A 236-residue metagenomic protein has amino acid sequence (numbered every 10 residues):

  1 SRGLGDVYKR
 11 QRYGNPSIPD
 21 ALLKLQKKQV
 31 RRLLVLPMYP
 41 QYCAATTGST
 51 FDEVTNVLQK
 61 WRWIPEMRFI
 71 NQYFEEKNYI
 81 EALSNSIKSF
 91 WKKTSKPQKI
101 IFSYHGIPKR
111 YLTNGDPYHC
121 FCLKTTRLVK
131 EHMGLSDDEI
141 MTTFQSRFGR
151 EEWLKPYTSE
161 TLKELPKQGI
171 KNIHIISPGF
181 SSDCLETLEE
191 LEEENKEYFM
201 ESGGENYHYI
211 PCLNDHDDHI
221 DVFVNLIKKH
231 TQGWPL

Functional and structural regions predicted by a protein language model:
S1-Y8: Short, small-residue-biased leader/transition segments that mark boundaries at the very start of proteins
K9-A82: Long, hydrophobic, well-ordered secondary-structure blocks that form the structural core and pocket-lining surfaces
T46-V57, D116-E131, L191-N195: Short, solvent-exposed amphipathic alpha-helices that sit in or adjacent to ligand/effector-binding or catalytic
W63-E81, R127-S146, E194-V224: Short, flexible loop segments at boundaries between secondary-structure elements
K77-Q98, D218-D221, N225-T231: Hydrophobic alpha-helical segments within soluble ligand-binding/sensing domains
T94-Y118: An alpha-beta-alpha
K109-T142, F148-P156, T161-L162, P166-Q168: Redox- and metal-dependent alpha/beta enzyme cores, enriched for Fe-S-associated oxidoreductases and cofactor-handling
C184-L191: A C-terminal functional module that forms or caps the active site or interfaces directly with catalytic machinery
